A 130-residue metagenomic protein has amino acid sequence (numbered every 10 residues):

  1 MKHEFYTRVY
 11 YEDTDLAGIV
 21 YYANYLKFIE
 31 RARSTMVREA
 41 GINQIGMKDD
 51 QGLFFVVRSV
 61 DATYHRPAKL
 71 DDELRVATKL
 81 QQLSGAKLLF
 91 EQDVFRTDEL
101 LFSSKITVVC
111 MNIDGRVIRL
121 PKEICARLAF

Functional and structural regions predicted by a protein language model:
M1-E73, Q81-F130: Terminal targeting signals and extreme-terminal segments of soluble enzymes
